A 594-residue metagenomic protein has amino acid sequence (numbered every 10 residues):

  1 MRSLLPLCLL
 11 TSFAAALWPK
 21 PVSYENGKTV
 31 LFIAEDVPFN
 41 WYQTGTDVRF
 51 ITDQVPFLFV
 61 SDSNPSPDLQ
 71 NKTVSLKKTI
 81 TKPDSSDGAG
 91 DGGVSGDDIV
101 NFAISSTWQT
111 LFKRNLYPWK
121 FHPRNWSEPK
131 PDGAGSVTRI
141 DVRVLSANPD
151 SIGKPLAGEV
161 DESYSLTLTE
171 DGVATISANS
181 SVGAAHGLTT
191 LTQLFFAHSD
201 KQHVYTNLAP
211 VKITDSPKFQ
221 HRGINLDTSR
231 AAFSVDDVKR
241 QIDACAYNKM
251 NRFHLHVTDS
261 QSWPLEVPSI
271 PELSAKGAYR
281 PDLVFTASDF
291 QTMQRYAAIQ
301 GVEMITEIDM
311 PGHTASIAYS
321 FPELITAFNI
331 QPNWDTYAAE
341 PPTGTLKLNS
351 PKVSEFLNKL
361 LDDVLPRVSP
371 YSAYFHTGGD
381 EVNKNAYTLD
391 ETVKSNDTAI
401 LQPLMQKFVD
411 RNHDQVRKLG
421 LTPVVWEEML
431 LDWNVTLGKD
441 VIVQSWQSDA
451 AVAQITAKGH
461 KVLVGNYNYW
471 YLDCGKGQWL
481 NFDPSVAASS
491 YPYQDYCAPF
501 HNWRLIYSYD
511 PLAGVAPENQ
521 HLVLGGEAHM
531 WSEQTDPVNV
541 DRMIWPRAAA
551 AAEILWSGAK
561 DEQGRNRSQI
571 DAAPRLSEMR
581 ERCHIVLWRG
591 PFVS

Functional and structural regions predicted by a protein language model:
M1-A16: Fungal secretory targeting signals
A14-K218, A551, L555-E562, Q569 (+1 more regions): Contiguous, structured surface segment used for ligand recognition
L31-I33, V37, W41, R222-N225 (+8 more regions): Structural recognition of the beta-strand scaffold that forms the well-ordered cores of secreted hydrolase catalytic
R114-Y117, F121, P423-L431, V435-V441 (+1 more regions): Flexible, acidic glycine-rich loops studded with aromatic residues
S151-F356, L361-H376, E527-W531: Feature activates predominantly on carbohydrate-active enzymes
N248-F253, A298-E303, P370-A373, R417-T422 (+3 more regions): Loop/turn elements at helix/coil->beta-strand transitions in domains of secreted/extracellular proteins
D335-Y337, P342-V441, W446-T456: Active-site neighborhood of glycoside hydrolase catalytic domains
